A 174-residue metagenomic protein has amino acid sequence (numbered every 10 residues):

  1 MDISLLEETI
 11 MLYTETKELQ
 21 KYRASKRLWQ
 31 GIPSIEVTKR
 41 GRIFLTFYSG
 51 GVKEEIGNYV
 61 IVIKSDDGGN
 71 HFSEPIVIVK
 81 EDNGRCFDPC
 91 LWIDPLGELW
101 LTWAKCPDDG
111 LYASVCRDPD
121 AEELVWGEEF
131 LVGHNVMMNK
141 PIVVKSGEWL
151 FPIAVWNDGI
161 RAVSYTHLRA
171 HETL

Functional and structural regions predicted by a protein language model:
S25-K26, K80-D82, L131-G133: Surface loop/turn motifs at the tips and blade-to-blade linkers of beta-strand repeat domains
G31-S34, F87-C90, M138-K140: Beta-propeller and closely related beta-sheet repeat lectin domains
G41-L45, G97-L101, G147-F151: Entry beta-strands of beta-propeller and related beta-repeat scaffolds
G50-E54, C106-D109, W156-G159: Short glycine/acidic-enriched loop and turn motifs that connect beta-strands
I56-Y59, D109-A113, I160-Y165: Structural motif
N58-I63, G68, F72-L96: Blade-loop segments of beta-propeller domains
A104-V144: Asp-box/WD-like beta-propeller blade repeats and closely related beta-sheet repeat scaffolds
H167-A170, L174: Single conserved hydrophobic/aromatic residue that forms the stacking wall/gate of nucleotide- or nucleobase-binding
